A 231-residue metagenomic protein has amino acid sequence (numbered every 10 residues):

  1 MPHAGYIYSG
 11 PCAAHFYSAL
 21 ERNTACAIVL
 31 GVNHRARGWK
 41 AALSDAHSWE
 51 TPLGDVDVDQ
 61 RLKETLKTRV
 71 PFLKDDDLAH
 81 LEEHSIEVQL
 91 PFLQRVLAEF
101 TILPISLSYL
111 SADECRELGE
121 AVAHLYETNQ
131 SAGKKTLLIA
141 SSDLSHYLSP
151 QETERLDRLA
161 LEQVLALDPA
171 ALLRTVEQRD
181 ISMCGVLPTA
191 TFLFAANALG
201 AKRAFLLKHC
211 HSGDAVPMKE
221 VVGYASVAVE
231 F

Functional and structural regions predicted by a protein language model:
M1-F194, A198-A201, L207-P217, A228: Active-site histidine-anchored catalytic micro-motif
V222-S226: Short hydrophobic/aromatic beta-strand or adjacent loop that forms the aromatic wall/cage of a ligand/substrate-binding
